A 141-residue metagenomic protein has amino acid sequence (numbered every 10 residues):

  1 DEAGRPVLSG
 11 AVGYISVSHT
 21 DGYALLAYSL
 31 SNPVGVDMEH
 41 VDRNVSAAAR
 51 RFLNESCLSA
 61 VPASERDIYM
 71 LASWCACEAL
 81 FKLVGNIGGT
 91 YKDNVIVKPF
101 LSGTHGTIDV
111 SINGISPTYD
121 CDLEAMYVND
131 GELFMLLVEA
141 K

Functional and structural regions predicted by a protein language model:
D1-K141: Core catalytic alpha/beta fold that binds nucleotide/phospho-ligands
